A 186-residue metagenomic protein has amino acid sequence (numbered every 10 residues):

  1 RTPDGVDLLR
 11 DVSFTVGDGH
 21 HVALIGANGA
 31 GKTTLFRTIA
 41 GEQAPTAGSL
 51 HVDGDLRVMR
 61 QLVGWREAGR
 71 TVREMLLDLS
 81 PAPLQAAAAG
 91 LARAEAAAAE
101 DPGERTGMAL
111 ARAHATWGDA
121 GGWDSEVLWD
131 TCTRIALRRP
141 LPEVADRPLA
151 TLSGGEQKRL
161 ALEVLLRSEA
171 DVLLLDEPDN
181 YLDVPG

Functional and structural regions predicted by a protein language model:
R1-G186: ABC ATP-binding cassette signature C-motif
